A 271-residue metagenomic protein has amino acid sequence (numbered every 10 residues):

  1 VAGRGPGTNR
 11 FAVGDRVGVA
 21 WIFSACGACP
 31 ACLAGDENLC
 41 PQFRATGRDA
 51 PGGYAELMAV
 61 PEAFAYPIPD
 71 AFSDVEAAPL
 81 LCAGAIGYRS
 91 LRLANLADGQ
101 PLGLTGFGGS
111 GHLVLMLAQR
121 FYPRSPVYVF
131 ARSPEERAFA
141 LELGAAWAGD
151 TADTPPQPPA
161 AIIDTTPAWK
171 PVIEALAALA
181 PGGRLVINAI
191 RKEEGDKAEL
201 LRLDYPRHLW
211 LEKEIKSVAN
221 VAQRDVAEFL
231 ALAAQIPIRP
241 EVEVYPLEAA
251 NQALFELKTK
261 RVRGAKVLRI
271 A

Functional and structural regions predicted by a protein language model:
V1-P30, P69-A71: Glycine-rich beta-strand-centered segment in the early N-terminal region that forms part of a ligand/cofactor-binding
F11, I22-Y66: Cysteine-cluster motifs in flexible loop/terminal segments that predominantly coordinate metals
A63, D70-D153: Mid-domain Rossmann-like dinucleotide-binding core that forms the NAD(H)/NADP(H) cofactor-binding site
Q100-P101, A131-R132, P156, V186 (+3 more regions): C-terminal capping/lid region of NAD(P)-dependent oxidoreductase domains
F130-S133, T165, A219: N-terminal Rossmann-fold cofactor-binding loop
T154-I162: A short acidic, Gly/Pro-enriched loop at the edge of an enzyme's catalytic core that lines a small-molecule cofactor
W169-E241, I270-A271: Glycine-rich phosphate-binding loop and adjacent beta-alpha segment of Rossmann(oid) nucleotide-cofactor-binding
